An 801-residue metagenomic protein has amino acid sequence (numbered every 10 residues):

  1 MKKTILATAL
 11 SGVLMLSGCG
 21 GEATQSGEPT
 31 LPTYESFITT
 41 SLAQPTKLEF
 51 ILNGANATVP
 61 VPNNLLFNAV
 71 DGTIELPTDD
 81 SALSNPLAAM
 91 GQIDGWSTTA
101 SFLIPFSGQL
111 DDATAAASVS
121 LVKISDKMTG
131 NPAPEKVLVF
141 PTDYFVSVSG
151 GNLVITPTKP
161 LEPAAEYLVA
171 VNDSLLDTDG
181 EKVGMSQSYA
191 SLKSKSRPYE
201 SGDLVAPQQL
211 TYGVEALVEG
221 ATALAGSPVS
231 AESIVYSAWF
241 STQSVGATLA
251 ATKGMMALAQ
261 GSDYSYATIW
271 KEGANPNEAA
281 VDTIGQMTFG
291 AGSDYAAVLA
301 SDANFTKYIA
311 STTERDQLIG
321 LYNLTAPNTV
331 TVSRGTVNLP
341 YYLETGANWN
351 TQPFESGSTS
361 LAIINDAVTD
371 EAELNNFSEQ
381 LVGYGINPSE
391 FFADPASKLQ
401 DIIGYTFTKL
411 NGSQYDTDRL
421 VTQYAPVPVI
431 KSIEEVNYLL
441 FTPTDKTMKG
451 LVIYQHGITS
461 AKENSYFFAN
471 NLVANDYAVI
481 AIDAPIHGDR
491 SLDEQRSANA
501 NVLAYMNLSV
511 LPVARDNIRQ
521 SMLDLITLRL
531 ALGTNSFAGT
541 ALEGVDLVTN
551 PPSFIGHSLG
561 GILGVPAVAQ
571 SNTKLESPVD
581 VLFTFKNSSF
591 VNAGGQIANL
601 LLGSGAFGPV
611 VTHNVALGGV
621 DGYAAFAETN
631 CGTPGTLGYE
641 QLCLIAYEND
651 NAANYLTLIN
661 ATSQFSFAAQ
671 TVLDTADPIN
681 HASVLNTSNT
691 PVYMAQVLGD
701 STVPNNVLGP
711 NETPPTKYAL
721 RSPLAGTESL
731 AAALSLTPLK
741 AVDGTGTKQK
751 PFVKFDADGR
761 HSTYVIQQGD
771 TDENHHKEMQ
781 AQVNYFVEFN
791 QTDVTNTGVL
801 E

Functional and structural regions predicted by a protein language model:
M15-G18: C-terminal motif of bacterial Sec signal peptides marking the signal peptidase cleavage site
G21-W349: Acidic, low-complexity Ser/Thr/Gly/Pro-rich repeat segments typical of extracellular/periplasmic and surface-exposed
T313-T447: N-terminal cap/lid segment of alpha/beta-hydrolase-fold proteins
Q400-V427, E435, T447-R529: Cap/lid segment of the alpha/beta-hydrolase catalytic domain
L511, L523-N550: Conserved acidic catalytic loop of the alpha/beta-hydrolase fold
T540-L602: Primarily recognizes the serine-hydrolase "nucleophile elbow" in alpha/beta-hydrolase and SGNH/GDSL folds
E576-F583, I597-L600, S604-D756: Serine-hydrolase catalytic core
G759-E801: Catalytic active-site module of serine/aspartate enzymes centered on a nucleophile-bearing elbow/loop
